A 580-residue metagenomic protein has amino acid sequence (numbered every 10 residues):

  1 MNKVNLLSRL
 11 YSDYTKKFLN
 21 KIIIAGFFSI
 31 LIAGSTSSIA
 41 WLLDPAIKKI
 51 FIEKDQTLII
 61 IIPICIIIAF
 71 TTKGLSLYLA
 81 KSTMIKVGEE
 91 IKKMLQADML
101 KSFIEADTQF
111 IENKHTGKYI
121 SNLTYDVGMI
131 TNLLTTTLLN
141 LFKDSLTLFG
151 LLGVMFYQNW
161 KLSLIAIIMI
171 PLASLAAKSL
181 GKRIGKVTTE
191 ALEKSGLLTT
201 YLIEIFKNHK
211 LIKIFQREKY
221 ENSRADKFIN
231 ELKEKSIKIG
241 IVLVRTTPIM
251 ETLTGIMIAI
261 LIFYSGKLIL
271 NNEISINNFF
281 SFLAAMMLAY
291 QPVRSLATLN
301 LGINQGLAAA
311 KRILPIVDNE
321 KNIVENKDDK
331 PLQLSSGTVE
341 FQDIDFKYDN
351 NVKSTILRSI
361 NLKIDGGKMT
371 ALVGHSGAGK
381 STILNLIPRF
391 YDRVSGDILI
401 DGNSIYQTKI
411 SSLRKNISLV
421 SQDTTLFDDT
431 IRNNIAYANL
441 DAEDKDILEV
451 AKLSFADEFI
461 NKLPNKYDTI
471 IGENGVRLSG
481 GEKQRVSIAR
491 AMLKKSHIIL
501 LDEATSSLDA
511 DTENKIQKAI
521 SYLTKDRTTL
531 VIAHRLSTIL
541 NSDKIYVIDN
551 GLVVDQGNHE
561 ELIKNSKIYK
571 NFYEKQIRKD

Functional and structural regions predicted by a protein language model:
M1-T36, F51-I62, A80-M84, G88 (+11 more regions): Membrane-integrated ABC transporters
N2, E89, A97-S121, Y125-V127 (+5 more regions): Short intracellular "coupling" helices and adjacent cytoplasmic loop segments at the cytosolic face of multi-pass
K16-L19, T108-Q109, Y125-L134, L138 (+7 more regions): An intracellular "coupling" helix at the cytosolic face of ABC transporter transmembrane type-1 domains
K17, K21-I32, I64-T72, T136-E190 (+2 more regions): Transmembrane helices of ABC transporter permease
N20-W41, I62, I66, K81-I85 (+5 more regions): Alpha-helical segments in transporter systems
I39, L43, A80, M99 (+7 more regions): Hydrophobic/aromatic residues in alpha-helical transmembrane segments
I52-I62, V154-I168, V242-K311, I316-V317: Helix-loop-helix
L332-D580: ABC-type nucleotide-binding domain
